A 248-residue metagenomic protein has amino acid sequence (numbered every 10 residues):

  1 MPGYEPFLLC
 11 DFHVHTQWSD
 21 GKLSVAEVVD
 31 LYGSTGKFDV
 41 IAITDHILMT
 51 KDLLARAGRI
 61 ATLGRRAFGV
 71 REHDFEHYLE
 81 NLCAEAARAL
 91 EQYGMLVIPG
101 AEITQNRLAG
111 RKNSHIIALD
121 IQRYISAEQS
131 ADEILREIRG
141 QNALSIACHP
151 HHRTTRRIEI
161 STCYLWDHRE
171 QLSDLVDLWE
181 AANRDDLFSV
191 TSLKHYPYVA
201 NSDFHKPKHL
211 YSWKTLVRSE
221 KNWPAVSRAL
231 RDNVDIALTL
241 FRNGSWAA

Functional and structural regions predicted by a protein language model:
M1-P99, I103-T104, D132-L135, K208: An N-terminally biased module of ancient metal coordination in phosphate/nucleic-acid-related enzymes
M1-S19, V25-D30, S34, L54 (+3 more regions): Charged catalytic cores and adjacent phosphate/nucleic-acid-binding surfaces used for phosphate/nucleic-acid chemistry
I41-T44, I146-A147, E180: Conserved beta-strand positions in the central sheet of alpha/beta enzyme cores
H46, P150, R184: Flexible loop residues that form catalytic and substrate-binding hotspots at small-molecule/glycan-binding clefts
G100, C148, N201-S202: Generic beta-sheet signal
L144-R156: Aromatic-lined carbohydrate-recognition surfaces of secreted/lumenal glycan-active proteins
